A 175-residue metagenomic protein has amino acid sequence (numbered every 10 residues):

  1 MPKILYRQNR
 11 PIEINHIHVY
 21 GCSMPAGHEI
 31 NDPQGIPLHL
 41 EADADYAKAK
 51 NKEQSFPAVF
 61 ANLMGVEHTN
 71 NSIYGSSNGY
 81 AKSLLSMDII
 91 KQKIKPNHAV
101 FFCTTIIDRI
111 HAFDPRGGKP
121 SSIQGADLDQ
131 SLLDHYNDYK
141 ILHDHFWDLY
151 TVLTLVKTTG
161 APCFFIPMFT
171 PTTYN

Functional and structural regions predicted by a protein language model:
P2-Y74, G79: Serine-esterase "nucleophile elbow" of acetyl-processing enzymes
K50-E53, N78, K82, L142-L149: A conditional alpha-helix N-cap/helix-loop micro-motif detector
Y74-L85, T173: Acidic-and-aromatic substrate-binding clefts and catalytic sites of carbohydrate-active enzymes
S86-N175: Alpha-helical cap/lid subdomain in secreted, periplasmic, or secretory-pathway luminal O-acyl-processing enzymes
